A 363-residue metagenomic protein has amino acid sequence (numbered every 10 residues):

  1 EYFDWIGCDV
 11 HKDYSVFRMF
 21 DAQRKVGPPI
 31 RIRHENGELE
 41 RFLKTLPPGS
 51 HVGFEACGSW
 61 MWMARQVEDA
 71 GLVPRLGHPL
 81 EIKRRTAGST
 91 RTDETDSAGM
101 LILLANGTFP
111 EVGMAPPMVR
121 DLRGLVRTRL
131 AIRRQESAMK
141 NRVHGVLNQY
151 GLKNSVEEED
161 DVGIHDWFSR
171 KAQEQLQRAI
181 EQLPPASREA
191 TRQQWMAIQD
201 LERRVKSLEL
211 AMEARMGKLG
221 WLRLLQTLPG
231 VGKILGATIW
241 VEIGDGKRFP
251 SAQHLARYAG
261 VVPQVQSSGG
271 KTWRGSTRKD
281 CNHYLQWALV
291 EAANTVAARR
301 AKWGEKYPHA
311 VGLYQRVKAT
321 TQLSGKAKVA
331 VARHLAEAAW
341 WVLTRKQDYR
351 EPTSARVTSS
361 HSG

Functional and structural regions predicted by a protein language model:
Y2-D21, M100: Gly/Thr-rich phosphate-binding beta-strand-loop-beta motif of the actin/hexokinase/Hsp70
Y14-G37: Short glycine-rich, Thr/Ser-proximal phosphate-binding strand/loop in the N-terminal lobe of ATP-dependent enzymes
H34-H51: Short, basic/hydrophobic alpha-helical segments
G49-C57, M100, A293: Acidic beta-strand-to-loop metal/phosphate-binding motif
E68, R75-V112, P117-R120, G124 (+3 more regions): Short alpha-helix plus adjacent loop in nuclease-associated cores
R85, T92, L224-T227, K233-I234 (+3 more regions): Phosphate-backbone recognition surface of nucleic-acid-processing proteins
R127-L224: Glycine-rich, often acidic, oxyanion-interacting loops/wings at catalytic, nucleic-acid, or phospho-protein interfaces
G270, L313-G363: Low-complexity, acidic/Ser/Thr- and charged residue-rich accessory regions of DNA metabolism proteins
